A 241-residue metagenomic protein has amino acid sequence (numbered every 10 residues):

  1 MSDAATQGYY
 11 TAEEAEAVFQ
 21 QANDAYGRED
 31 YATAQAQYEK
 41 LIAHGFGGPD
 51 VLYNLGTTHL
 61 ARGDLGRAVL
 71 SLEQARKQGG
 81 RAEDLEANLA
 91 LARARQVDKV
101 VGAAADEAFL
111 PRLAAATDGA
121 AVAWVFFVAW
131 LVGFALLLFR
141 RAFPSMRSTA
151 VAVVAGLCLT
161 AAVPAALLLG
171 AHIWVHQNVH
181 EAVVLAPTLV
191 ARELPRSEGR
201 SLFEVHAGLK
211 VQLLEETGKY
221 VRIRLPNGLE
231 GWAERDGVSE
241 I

Functional and structural regions predicted by a protein language model:
G27, V184-L213, T217-K219, G237: Beta-loop motif signature
L65, A150-A186, E193-R196, R200 (+1 more regions): Boundary regions of SH3-family modules and the immediately adjacent low-complexity/disordered segments in eukaryotic
A103-A142: Membrane-embedded alpha-helical segments of integral membrane proteins
